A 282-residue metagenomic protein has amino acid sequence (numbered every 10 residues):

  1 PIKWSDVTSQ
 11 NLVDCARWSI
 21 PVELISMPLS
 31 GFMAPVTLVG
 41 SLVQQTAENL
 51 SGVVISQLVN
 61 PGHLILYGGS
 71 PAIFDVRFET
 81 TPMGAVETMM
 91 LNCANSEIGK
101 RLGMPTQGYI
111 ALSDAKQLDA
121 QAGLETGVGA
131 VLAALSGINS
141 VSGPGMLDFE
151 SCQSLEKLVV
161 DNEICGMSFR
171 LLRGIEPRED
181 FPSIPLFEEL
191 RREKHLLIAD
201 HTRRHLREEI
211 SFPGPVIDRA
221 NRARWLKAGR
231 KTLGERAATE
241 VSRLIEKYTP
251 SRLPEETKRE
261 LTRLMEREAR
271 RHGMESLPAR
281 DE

Functional and structural regions predicted by a protein language model:
P1-C165: Glycine-rich anion/phosphate-binding loop at the beta-strand->alpha-helix junction
E156-E282: Catalytic-core signal marking the mid-to-C-terminal active-site face
